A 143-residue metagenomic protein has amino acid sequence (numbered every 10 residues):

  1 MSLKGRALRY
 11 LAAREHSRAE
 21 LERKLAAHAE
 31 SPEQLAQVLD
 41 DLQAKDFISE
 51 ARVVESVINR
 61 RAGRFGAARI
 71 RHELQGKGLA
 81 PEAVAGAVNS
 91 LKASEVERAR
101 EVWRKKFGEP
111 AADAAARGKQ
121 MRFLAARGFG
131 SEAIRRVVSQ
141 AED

Functional and structural regions predicted by a protein language model:
M1-D143: An alpha-helical, amphipathic repeat domain used for nucleic-acid recognition, typified by the mTERF helical solenoid
